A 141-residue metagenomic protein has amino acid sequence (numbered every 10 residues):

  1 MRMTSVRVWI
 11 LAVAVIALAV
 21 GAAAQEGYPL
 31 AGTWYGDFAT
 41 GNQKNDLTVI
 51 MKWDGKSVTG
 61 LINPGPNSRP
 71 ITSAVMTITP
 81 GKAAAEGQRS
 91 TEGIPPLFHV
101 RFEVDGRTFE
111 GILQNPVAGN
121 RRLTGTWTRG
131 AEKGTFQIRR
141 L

Functional and structural regions predicted by a protein language model:
M1-I10: Bacterial N-terminal signal peptides that target proteins for export
W9-A19: Bacterial N-terminal signal peptides
V20-A24: Sec/Tat signal peptide C-region and signal peptidase I cleavage site
Q25-L141: Central antiparallel beta-sheet cores of small beta-barrel/beta-sandwich binding domains
